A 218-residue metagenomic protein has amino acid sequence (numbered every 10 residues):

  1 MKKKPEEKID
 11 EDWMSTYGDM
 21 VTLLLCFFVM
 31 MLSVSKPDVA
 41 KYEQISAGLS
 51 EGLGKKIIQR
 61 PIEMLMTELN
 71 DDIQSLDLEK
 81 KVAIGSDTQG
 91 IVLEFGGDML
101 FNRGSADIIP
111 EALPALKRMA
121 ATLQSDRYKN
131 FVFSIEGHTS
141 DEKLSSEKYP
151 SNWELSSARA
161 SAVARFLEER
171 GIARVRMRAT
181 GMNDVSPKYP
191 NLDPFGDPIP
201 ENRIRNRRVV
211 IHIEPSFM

Functional and structural regions predicted by a protein language model:
M1-T88: Short terminal targeting/anchoring segments
G54, Q74, A121-Y128, R165-I172: Sec-exported extracytoplasmic/periplasmic mature domains
M64, D77-E79, D87-G90, G96 (+4 more regions): Extracytoplasmic
V82-I84, F133, M177-A179: Generic structural signal for residues in well-ordered beta-strands
A83-I84, I91, Q124-S125, E169 (+1 more regions): Short secondary-structure boundary/capping segments
D87-V132, E136: Structured, soluble extracytoplasmic/luminal domains of envelope-associated proteins
L100, A106-E111, A115-R118, H138-S216: Periplasmic OmpA-like peptidoglycan-binding domain that tethers envelope proteins to the cell wall
